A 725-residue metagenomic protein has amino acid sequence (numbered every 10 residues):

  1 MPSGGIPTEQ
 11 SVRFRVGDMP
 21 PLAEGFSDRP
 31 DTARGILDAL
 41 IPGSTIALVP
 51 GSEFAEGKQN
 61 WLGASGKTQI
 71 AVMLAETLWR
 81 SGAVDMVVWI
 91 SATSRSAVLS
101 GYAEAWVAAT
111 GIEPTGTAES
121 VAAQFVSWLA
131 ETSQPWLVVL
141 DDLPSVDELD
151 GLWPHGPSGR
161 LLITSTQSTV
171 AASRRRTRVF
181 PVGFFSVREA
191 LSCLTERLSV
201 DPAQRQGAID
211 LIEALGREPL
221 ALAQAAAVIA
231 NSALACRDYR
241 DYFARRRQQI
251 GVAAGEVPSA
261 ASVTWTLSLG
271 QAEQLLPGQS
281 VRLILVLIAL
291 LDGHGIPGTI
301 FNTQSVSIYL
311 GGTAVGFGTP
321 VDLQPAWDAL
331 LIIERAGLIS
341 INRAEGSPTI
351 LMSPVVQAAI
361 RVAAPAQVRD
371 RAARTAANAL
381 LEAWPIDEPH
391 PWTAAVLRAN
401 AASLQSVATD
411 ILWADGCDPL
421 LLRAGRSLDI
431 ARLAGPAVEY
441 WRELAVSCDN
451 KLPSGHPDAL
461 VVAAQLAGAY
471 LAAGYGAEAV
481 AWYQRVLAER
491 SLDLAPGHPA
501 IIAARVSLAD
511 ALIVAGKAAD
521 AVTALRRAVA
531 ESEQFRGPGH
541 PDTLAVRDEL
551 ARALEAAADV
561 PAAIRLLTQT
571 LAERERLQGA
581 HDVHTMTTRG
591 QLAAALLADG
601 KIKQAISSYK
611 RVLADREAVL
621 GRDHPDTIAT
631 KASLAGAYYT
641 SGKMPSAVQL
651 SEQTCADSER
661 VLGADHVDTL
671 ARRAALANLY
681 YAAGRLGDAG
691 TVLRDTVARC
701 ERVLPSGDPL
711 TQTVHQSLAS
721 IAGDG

Functional and structural regions predicted by a protein language model:
M1-V446, A463-Q465, Y470-A488, L512-K517 (+4 more regions): Aliphatic-rich helical/repeat scaffold segments used for oligomerization and domain docking
V306-Y309, P325-L331, V355-G725: Intrinsic-disorder-linked linear interaction elements in eukaryotic regulatory proteins
